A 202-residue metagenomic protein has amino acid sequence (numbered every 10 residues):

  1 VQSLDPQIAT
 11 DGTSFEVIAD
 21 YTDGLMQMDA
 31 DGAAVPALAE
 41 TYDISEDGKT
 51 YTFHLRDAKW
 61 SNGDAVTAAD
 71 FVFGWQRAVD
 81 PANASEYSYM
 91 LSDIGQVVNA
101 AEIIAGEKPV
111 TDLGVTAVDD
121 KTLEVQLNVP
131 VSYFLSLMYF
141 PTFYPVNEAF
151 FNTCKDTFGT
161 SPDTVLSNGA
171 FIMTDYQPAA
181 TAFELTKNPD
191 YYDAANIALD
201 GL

Functional and structural regions predicted by a protein language model:
V1-E46, L166: N-terminal lobe/hinge region of extracytoplasmic solute-binding protein
V1-Q2, E40, T50-F53, F71-G74 (+4 more regions): Short, well-ordered beta-strand elements
Q2-I8, G32-V35, N62, Y133-S136 (+2 more regions): Short, solvent-exposed loop/turn elements at domain surfaces
E16-D20, D29, A33, A37 (+6 more regions): Extracytoplasmic/secreted proteins, especially bacterial periplasmic and envelope-associated proteins
M26, A30, D47, R56 (+6 more regions): Sec-exported extracytoplasmic/periplasmic mature domains
E40-M90, E124: Aromatic- and charge-enriched surface segment that lines or borders ligand/interaction sites
D70-V72, N83-A149: Surface-exposed binding/hinge segments that line and control ligand-binding clefts or catalytic entry sites
L127-I197: Gly/Pro-rich hinge or "lid" segments in bacterial periplasmic/extracellular proteins
